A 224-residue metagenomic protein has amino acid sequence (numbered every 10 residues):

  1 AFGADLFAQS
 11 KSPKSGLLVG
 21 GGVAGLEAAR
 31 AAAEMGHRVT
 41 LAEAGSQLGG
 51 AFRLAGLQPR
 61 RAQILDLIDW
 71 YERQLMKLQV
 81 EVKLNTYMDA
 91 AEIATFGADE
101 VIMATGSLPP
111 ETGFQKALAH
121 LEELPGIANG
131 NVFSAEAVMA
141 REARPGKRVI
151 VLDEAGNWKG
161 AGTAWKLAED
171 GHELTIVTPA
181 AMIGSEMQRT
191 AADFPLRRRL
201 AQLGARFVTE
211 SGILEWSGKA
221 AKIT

Functional and structural regions predicted by a protein language model:
A1-G16, F133-K147: A short, basic/flexible loop-to-alpha-helix module at the beginning of a structural domain
K11-A24, P145-N157: Beta1/beta-strand and adjacent pyrophosphate-binding region of the FAD-binding site in flavoprotein oxidoreductases
G16, V39, V132, V149-I150 (+1 more regions): Conserved hydrophobic helix-helix packing surfaces used for dimerization/oligomerization
G16-T40, G160-A168: N-terminal Rossmann-like FAD-binding beta1-loop-alpha1 element of flavoenzymes
H37-A51, H172-G184: Glycine-rich FAD pyrophosphate-binding loop
L65-E111, I127-A128, S134-A140, R144-K147 (+1 more regions): A Rossmann-like FAD-binding core segment of flavoenzymes
P110-G113, L118, K159-G160, G184-S185: Glycine/Thr-rich phosphate-binding loops of Rossmann-like dinucleotide-binding domains
V149-L174: Predominantly flavin-linked oxidoreductase catalytic cores and closely associated redox partners
